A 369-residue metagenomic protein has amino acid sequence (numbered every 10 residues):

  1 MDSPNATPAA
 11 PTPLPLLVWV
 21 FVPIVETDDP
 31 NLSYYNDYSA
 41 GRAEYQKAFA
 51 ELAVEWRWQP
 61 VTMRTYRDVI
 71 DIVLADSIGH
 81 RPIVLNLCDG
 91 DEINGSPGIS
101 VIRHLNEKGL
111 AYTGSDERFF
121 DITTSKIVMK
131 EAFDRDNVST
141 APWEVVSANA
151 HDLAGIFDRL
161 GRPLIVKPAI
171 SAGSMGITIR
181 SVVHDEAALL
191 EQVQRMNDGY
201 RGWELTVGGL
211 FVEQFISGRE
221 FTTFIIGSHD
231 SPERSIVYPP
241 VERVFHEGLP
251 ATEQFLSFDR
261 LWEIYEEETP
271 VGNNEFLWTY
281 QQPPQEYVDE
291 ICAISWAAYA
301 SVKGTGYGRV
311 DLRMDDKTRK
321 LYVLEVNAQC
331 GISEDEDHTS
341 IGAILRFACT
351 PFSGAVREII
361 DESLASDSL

Functional and structural regions predicted by a protein language model:
M1-A111, R118, T124, V128 (+3 more regions): ATP-binding N-terminal substructure of ATP-dependent carboxylate-amine bond-forming enzymes
D2, P11-W19, A75-I78, I122-F211 (+3 more regions): Active-site nucleotide/adenylate-binding loops and adjacent lid/helix of ATP-dependent enzymes
D2-S3, N137, P232, F276 (+1 more regions): ATP-dependent carboxylate activation and anion-phosphoryl transfer catalytic cores that bind Mg-ATP to form
W56, A111-Y112, T140, L164: Hydrophobic beta-strand scaffold residues
S77-G79, N94-G95, H229-S235, D316-K320: Short, solvent-exposed loop/turn segments that connect beta-strands within catalytic domains and beta-strand-rich
S174, E267-Y280: A short small-residue
A188-V271, E286, A293, K320-Y322: Phosphate-binding site of ATP-dependent enzymes
